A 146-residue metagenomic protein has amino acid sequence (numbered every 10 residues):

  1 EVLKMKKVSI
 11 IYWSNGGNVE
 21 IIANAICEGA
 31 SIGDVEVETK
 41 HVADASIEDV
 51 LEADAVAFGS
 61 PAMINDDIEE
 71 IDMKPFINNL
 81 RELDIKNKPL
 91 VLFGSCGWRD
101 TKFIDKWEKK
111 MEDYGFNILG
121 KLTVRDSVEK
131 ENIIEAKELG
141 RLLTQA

Functional and structural regions predicted by a protein language model:
E1-K4: Short, Lys/Arg-enriched N-terminal segments with co-localized hydrophobic residues within the first ~10-30 amino acids
K6-V8, N18-I21, A25-A45, D49-A146: FMN-binding flavodoxin-like domain, especially the glycine-rich phosphate-binding loop
Y12-G16: Aromatic-flanked redox-active Cys/Sec active sites in thiol-based oxidoreductases, especially the WC-centered
